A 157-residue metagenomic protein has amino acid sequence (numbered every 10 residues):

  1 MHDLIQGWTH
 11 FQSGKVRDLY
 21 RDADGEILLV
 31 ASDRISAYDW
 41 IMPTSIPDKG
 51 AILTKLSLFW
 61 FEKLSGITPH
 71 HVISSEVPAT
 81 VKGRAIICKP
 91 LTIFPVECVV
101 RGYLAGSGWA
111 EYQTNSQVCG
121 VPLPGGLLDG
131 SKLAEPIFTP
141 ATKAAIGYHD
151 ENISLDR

Functional and structural regions predicted by a protein language model:
M1-I146: Active-site loop/lid in soluble adenylation, ligation, and acyl-transfer enzymes
E151-R157: Acyl/amide activation-and-transfer machinery of modular secondary-metabolite enzymes
